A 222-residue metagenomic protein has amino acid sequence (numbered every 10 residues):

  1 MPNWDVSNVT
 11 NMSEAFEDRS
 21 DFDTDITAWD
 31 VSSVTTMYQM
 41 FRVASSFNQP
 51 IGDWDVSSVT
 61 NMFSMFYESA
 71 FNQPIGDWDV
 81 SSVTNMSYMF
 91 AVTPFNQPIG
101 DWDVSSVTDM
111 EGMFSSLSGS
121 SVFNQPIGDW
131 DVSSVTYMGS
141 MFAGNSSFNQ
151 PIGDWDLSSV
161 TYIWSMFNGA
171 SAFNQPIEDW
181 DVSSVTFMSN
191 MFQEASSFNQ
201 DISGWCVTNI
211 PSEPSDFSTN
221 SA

Functional and structural regions predicted by a protein language model:
M1-A222: Negatively charged
